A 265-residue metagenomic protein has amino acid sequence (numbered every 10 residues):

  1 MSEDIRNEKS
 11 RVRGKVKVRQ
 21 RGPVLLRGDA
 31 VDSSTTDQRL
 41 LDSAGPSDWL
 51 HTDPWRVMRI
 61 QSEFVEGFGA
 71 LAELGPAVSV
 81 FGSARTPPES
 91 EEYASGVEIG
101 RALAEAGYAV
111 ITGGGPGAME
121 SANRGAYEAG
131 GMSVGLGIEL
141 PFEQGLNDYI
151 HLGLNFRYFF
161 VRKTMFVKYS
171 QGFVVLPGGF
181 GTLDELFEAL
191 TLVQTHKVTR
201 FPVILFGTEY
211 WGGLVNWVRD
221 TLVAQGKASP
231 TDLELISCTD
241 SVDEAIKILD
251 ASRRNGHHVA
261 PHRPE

Functional and structural regions predicted by a protein language model:
S2-L136: Glycine-rich beta-alpha loop segments
L71-E73, A102-A104, A126-Y127, Q144-D148 (+3 more regions): Solvent-exposed alpha-helices and their adjacent loops that cap or buttress functional pockets in soluble metabolic
P76-S79, Y108-A109, G131-G135, H151-G153 (+3 more regions): Structural motif
G117-V175: Acidic/glycine-enriched connector segments
N123-G125, G145-D148, E185-E188, V215-V218: Short acidic, glycine/serine/threonine-rich loops at helix termini
M132-E143, L176, L190-W217, P230-T231: Short, acidic/small-residue loops that bind anionic groups at enzyme active sites
R157-E209, R253-H258: Active-site/ligand-binding-proximal alpha/beta "capping" segment
L205-E265: C-terminal functional extensions of proteins
